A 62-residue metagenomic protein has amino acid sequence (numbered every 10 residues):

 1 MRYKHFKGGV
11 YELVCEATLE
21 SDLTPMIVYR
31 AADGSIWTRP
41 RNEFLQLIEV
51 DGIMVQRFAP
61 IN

Functional and structural regions predicted by a protein language model:
M1-N62: Mixed-charge, low-complexity intrinsically disordered regions
